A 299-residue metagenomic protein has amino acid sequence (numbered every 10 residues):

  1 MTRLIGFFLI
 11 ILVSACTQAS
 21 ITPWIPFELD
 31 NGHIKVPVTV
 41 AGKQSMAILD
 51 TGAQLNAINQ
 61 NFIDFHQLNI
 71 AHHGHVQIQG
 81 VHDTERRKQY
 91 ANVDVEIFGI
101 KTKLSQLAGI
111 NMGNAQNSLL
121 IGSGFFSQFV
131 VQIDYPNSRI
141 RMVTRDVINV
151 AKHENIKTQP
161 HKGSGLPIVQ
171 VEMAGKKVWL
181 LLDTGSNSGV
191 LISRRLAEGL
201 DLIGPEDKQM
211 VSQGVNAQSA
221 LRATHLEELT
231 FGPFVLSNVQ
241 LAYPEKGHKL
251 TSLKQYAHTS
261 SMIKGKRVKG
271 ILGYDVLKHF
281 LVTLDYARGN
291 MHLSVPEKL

Functional and structural regions predicted by a protein language model:
I5-A15: Bacterial N-terminal signal peptides
C16-L299: Pepsin/retropepsin-fold aspartyl endopeptidases
